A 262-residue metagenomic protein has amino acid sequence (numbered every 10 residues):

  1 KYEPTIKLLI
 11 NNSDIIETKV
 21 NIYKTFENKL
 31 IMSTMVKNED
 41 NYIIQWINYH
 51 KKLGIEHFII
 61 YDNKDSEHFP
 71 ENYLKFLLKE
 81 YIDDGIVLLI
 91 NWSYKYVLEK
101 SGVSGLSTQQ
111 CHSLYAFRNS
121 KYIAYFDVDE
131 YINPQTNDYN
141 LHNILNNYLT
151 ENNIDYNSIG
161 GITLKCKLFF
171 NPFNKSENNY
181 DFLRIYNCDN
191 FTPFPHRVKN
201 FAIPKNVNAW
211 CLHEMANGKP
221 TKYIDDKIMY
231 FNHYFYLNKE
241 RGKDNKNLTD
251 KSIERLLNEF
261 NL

Functional and structural regions predicted by a protein language model:
K1-N21, V103-S107, P134-L262: Catalytic-site signature of metal-activated, phosphate-bearing donor transferases, centered on the GT-A/GT-A-like
V20, S66-Y122: Active-site-proximal specificity loops/subdomain of glycosyltransferases
L30-I31: Cell-envelope/extracellular polymer assembly enzymes that use nucleotide-activated donors
T34-Y49, K64: Active-site beta-to-alpha loop of glycosyltransferases that engages the nucleotide-sugar donor
E39-N41, S66-H68, V97-L98, Y131-N133 (+2 more regions): Flexible loop/turn segments at secondary-structure boundaries
N48-H57: Short, acidic, metal-binding catalytic loop of nucleotide-sugar glycosyltransferases
H57-D62, L88: Short hydrophobic alpha-helical runs that function as membrane-insertion/retention elements
I60, S120-N133, I162: Short beta-strand-to-loop acidic/aromatic patch adjacent to the donor-nucleotide binding site
